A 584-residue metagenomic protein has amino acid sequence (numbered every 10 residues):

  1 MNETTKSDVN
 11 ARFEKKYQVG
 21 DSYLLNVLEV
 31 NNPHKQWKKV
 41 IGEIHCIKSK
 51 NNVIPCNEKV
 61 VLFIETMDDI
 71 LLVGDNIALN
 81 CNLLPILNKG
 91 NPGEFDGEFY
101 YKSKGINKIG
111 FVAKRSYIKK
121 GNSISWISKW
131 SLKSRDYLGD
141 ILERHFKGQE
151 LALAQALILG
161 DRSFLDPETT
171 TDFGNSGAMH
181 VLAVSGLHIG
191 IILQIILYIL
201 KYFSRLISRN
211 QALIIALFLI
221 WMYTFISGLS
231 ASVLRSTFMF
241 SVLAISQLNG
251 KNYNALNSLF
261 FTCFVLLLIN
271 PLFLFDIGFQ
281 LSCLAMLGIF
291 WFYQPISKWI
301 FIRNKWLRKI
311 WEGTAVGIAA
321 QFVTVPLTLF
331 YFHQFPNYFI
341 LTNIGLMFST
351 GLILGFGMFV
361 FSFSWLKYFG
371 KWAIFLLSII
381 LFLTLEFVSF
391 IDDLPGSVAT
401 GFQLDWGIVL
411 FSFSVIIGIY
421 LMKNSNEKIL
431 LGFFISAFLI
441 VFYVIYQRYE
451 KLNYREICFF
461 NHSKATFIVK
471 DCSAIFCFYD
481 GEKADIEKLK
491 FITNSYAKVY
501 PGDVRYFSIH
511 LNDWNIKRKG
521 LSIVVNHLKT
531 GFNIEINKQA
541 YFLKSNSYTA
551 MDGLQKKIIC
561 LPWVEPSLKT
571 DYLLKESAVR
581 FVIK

Functional and structural regions predicted by a protein language model:
N2-H180, K519, L528, N546-E576 (+1 more regions): Membrane-interface helix/helix-cap signal primarily in integral membrane proteins
L25, C81, L157, S185 (+6 more regions): Divalent metal-coordination and catalytic microenvironments
K50, D68-D69, D75-N76, N80-N82 (+2 more regions): Non-globular, low-confidence helical/coil segments that flank catalytic cores
K104-I106, L153, F261, L341 (+2 more regions): A generic structural signal for well-ordered coil/turn residues at beta-strand boundaries that shape enzyme active-site
G110, L165-I340, G401-K451: Hydrophobic alpha-helical transmembrane segments in multi-pass membrane proteins
A113, R162, L229, P271 (+6 more regions): Fold-independent oxyanion-binding glycine-rich loops and adjacent beta-strand/coil segments at enzyme active sites
I127-F146, L153, D161, T169 (+10 more regions): Hydrophobic alpha-helical segments of integral membrane proteins, encompassing both true transmembrane helices
